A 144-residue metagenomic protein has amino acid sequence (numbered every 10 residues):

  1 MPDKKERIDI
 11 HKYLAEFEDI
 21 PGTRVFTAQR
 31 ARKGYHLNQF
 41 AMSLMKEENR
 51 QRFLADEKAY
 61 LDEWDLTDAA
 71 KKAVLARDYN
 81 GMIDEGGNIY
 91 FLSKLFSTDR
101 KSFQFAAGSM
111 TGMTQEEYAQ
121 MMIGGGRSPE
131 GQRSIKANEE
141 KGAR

Functional and structural regions predicted by a protein language model:
P2-R144: Charged, low-complexity intrinsically disordered segments
